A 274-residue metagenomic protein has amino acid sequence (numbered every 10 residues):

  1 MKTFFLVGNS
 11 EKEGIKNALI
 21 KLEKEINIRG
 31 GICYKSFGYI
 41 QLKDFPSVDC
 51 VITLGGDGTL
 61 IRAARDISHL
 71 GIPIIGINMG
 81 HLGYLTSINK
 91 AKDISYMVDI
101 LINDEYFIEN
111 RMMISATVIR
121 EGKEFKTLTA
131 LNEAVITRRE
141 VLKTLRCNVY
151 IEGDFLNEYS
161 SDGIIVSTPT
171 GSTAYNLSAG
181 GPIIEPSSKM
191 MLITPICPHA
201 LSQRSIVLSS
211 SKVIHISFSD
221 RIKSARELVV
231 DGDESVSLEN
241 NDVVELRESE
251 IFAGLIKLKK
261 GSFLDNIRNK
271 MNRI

Functional and structural regions predicted by a protein language model:
M1-C50, L54, K90-F107, T117-L128: ATP/NTP phosphate-donor binding region
T53-D57, R65-D66: N-terminal glycine-rich "phosphate-gripper" loop used for MgATP/nucleotide binding and carboxylate activation
D57-T59, L82, T170-S172: Short glycine-rich anion-binding loops that position phosphate/pyrophosphate groups of nucleotides and phosphorylated
G71-P73: Proline-centered loop/turn at the N-terminus of a beta-strand
L82-D162: Catalytic core of DAGKc-family lipid kinases
N110-I114, A130-N132, K143-C147, D162-I164 (+5 more regions): A generic structural signal for short beta-strands and their flanking turns/coil linkers
I136, V141, E152-F155, Q203-I274: ATP/nucleoside-binding phosphotransfer catalytic cores, i.e., glycine-rich phosphate-binding loops
E158-S161, V166-S202: Gly/Ser/Thr-rich active-site loops/lids in small-molecule metabolic enzymes that frequently grip phosphoryl groups
